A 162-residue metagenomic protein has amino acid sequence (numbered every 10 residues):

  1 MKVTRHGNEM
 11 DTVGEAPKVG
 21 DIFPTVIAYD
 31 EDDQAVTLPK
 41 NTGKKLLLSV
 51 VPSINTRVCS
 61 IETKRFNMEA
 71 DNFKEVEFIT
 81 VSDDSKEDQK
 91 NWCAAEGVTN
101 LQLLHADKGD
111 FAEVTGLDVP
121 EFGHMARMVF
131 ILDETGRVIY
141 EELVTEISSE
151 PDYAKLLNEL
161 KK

Functional and structural regions predicted by a protein language model:
M1-K162: Chalcogenol-based redox active-site neighborhoods
